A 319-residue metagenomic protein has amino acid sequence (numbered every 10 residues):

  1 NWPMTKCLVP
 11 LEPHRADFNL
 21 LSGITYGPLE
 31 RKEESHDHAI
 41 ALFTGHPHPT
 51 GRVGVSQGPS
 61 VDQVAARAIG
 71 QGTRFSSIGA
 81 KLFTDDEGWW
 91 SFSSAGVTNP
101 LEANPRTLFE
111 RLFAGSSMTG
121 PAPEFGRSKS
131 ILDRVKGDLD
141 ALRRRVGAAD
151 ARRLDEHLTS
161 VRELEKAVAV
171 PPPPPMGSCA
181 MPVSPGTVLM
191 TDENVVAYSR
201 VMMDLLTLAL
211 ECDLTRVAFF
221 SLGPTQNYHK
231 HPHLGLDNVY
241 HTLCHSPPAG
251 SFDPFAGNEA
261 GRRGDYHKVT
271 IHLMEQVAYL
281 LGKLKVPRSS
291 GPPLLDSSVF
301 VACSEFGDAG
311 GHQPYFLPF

Functional and structural regions predicted by a protein language model:
N1-F319: Ligand-binding pockets and gating/stacking loops
